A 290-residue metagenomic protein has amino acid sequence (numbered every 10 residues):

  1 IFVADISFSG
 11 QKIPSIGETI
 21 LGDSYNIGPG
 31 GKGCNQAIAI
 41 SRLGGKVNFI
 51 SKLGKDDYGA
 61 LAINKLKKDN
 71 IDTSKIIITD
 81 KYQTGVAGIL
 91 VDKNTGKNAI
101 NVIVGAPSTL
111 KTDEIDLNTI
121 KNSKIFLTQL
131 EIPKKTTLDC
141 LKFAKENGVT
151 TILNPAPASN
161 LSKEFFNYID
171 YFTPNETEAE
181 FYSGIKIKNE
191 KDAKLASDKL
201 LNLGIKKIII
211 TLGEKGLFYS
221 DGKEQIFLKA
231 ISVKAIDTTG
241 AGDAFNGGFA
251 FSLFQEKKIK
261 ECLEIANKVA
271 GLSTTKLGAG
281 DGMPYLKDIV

Functional and structural regions predicted by a protein language model:
I1-K52, D57-K68, A235-I236: Glycine-rich phosphate/adenosyl-contacting loop at the front of the ribokinase-like
F2, N64-I78, L90-Y171, T177-F227: Ribokinase/PfkB-type carbohydrate-kinase core domain
I13-G22, T173-N175, I226-A230: Short glycine/proline- and charge-enriched loop/turn segments that cap or connect secondary-structure elements
G22, G33-A37, G59, G85 (+4 more regions): A general structural signal for well-ordered alpha-helical segments in protein cores
D23, T84-V86, K97-N98, K215 (+1 more regions): Change "...and in nucleic-acid phosphodiester-cleaving endonucleases..." to "...and in nucleic-acid processing enzymes
I40, F49, A62, L66 (+6 more regions): Hydrophobic packing within well-folded, soluble alpha/beta domains
D80-Y82: Short, glycine-/polar-rich solvent-exposed loops and beta-turns at beta-strand/coil boundaries
N160-K163, E190-V290: Conserved phosphate-binding/catalytic region of the ribokinase-like
